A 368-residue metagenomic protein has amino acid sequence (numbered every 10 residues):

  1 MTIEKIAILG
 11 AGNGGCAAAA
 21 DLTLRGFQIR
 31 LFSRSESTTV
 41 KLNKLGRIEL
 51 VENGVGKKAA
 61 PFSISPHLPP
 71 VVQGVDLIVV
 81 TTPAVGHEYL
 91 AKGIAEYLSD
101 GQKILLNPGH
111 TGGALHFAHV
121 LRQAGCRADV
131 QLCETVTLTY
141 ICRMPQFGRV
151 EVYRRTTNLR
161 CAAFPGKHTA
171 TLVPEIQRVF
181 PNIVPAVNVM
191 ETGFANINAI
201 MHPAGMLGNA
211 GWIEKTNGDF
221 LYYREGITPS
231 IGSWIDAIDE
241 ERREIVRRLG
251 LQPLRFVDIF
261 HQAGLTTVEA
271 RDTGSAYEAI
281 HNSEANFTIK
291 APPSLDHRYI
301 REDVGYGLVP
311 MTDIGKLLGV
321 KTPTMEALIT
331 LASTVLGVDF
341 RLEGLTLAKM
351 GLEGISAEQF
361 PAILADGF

Functional and structural regions predicted by a protein language model:
M1-N53: NAD(P)+-binding Rossmann beta1-loop-alpha1 motif at the extreme N-terminus of oxidoreductases
T2, E214, E225, G232-F368: NAD(P)-dependent Rossmann-like dehydrogenase/reductase catalytic/cofactor-binding core
I3-K5, V130, T157: Nucleotide donor/acceptor-binding cores
V55-L105: Rossmann-like NAD(P)-binding element
A84-G148: Rossmann-like NAD(P)(H) cofactor-binding subdomain of soluble oxidoreductases
Q146-L221, E225-I259: Internal alpha-helical scaffold of NAD(P)-dependent oxidoreductase catalytic cores
